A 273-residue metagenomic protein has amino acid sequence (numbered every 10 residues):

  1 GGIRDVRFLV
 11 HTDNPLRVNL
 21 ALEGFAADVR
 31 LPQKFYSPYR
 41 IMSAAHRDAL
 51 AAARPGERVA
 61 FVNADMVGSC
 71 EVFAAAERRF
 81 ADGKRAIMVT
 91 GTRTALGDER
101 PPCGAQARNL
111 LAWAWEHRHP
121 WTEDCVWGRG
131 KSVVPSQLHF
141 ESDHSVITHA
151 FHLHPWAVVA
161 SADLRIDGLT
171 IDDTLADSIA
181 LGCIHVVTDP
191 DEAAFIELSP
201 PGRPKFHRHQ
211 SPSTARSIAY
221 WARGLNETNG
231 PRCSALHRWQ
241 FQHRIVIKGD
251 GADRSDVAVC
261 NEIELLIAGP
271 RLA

Functional and structural regions predicted by a protein language model:
G2-R4: Short, acidic, metal-binding catalytic loop of nucleotide-sugar glycosyltransferases
L9-V10, F61-N63, A86-T90: A structural signal for short, well-ordered beta-strand segments and their strand-loop junctions that often border
V10-R58: Active-site-proximal specificity loops/subdomain of glycosyltransferases
P15-R17, F35-Y36, D65-V67, T92-A95: Short, solvent-exposed loop/turn segments at secondary-structure junctions
L20, A27, V158, I184-V186 (+3 more regions): Hydrophobic transmembrane signal anchors and adjacent membrane-proximal interface regions, especially in viral
I41, A45-H46, L50, G68-S213 (+1 more regions): Conserved catalytic core of nucleotide-sugar-dependent glycosyltransferases
G56-S69: Short beta-strand-to-loop acidic/aromatic patch adjacent to the donor-nucleotide binding site
P212-A273: C-terminal target-recognition/interaction regions appended to catalytic cores
